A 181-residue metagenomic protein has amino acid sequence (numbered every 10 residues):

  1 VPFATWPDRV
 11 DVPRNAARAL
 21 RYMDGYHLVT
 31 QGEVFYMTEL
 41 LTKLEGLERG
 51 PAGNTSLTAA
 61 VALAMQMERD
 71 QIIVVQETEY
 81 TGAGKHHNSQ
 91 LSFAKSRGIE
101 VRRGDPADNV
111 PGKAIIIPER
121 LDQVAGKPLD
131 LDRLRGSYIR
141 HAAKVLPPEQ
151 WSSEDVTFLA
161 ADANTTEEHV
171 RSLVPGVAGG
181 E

Functional and structural regions predicted by a protein language model:
V1-E48, Q90-S172, G176: Active-site/ligand-binding loops adjacent to catalytic centers
V29, G50-A52, Q76-T78: Generic beta-strand/beta-sheet core signal
F35, G53-L57, V61: Short, hydrophobic/amphipathic alpha-helical packing segments that form internal helix faces or helix-helix interfaces
E45-N54, R69-I72: Flexible, glycine/charged-enriched surface loops at secondary-structure junctions
T58-G112: Catalytic phosphate/nucleotide-handling subdomain of diverse soluble enzymes
A178-E181: Intrinsically disordered, low-structural-confidence terminal and linker regions
